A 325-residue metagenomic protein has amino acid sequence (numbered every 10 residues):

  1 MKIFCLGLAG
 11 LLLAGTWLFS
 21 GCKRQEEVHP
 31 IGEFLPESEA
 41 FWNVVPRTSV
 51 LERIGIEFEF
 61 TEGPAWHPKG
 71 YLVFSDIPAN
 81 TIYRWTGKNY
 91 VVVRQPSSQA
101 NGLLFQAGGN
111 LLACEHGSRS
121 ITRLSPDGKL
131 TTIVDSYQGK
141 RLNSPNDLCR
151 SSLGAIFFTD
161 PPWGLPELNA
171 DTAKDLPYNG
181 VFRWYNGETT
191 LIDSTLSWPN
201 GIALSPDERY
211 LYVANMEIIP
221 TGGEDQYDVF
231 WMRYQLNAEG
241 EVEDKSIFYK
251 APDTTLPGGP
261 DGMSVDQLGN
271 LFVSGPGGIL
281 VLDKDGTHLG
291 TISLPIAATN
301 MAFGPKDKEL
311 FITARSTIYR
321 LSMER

Functional and structural regions predicted by a protein language model:
L18-G21: C-terminal motif of bacterial Sec signal peptides marking the signal peptidase cleavage site
E26-V50, A79, V242: Blade/loop signatures of beta-propeller domains
L51-G55, N89-R94, T131-Q138, E188-D193 (+2 more regions): A short beta-strand motif characteristic of beta-propeller blades
I56-Y71, P96-E115, R119-S120, Q138-I156 (+7 more regions): Beta-rich, blade/repeat-based domains predominating in secreted/periplasmic proteins but also intracellular
Y71-R94: Beta-propeller domains
A79-T81, S118-R119, W163-P166, I218-T221 (+1 more regions): Short glycine/acidic-enriched loop and turn motifs that connect beta-strands
T81-Y83, S120-T122, N179-F182, F230-M232 (+2 more regions): A short loop-to-beta-strand structural motif that recurs across blades of beta-propeller domains
R233-E241, M323-R325: Short loop/turn segments immediately following beta-strands, especially the blade-tip and inter-blade linker loops
